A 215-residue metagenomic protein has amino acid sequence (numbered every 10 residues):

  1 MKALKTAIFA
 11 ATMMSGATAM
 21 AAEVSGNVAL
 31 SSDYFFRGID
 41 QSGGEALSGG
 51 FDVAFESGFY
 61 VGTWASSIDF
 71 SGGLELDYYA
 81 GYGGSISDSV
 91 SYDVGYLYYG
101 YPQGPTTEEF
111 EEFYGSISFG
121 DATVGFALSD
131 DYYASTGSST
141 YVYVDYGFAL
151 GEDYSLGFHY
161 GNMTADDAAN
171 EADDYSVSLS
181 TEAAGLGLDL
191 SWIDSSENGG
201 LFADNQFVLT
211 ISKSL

Functional and structural regions predicted by a protein language model:
K2-A11, S15-L215: Outer-membrane beta-barrel proteins
